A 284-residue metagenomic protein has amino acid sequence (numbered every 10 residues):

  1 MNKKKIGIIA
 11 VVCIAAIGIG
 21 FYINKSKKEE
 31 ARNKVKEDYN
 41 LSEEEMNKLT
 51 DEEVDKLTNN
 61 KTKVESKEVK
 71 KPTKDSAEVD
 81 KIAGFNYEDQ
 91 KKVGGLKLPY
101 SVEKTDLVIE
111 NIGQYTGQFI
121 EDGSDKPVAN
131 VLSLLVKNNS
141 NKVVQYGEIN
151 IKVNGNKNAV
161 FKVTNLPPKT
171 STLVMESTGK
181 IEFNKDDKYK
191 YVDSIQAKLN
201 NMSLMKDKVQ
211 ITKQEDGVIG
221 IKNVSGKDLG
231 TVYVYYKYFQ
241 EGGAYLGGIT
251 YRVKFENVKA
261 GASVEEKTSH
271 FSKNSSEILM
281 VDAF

Functional and structural regions predicted by a protein language model:
M1-V11: N-terminal Sec-pathway targeting helices
I9-I19: Hydrophobic membrane-insertion alpha-helices, especially the h-region of bacterial N-terminal signal peptides
K25-G123: N-terminal, intrinsically disordered, polar/charged segments of Gram-positive cell-envelope systems that serve as
G84-L98, S177-V218, F255, S269-F284: Terminal connector regions
K126-S133, T212-V218: Short, solvent-exposed loop/turn segments enriched in Ser/Thr/Gly
L135-V143, G220-G226: Asparagine-centered strand-capping/turn motif at beta-strand->loop junctions
N141-Y146, D228-T231, Y245-L246: Short acidic/proline- and small/hydrophobic-mixed sequence motifs that coincide with surface turns and coil-to-beta
N156-N184, L246-K273: Intrinsically disordered, low-complexity Pro/Gly/Ser/Thr-rich segments with frequent PxxP/GP/PP motifs and embedded
